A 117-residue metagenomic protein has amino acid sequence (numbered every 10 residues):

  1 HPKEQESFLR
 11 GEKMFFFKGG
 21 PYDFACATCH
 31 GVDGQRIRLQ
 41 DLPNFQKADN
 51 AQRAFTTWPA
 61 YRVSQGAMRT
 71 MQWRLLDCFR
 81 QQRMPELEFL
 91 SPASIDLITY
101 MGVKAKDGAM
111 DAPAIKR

Functional and structural regions predicted by a protein language model:
H1-E12: Short, charged low-complexity linear segments at domain edges
E4, F16-R117: Electron-transfer interface patches adjacent to heme c in soluble/periplasmic c-type cytochromes and di-/multiheme
